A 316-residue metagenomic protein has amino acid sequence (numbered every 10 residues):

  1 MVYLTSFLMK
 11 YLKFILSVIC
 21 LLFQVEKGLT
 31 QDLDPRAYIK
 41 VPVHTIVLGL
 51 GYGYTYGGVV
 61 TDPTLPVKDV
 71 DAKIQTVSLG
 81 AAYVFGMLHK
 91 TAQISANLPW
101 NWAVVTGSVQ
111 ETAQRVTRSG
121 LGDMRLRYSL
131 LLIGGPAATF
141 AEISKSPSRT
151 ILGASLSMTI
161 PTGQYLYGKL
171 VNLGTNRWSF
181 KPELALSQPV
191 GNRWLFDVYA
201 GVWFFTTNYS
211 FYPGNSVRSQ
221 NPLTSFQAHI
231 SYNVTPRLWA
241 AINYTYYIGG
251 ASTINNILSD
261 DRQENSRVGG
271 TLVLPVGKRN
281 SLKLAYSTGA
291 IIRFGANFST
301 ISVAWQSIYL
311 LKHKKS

Functional and structural regions predicted by a protein language model:
H44-I46, D71-L79, S119-L126, S148-T150 (+4 more regions): Residues that define the transmembrane beta-barrel architecture of outer-membrane proteins
I46-L48, A92-A96, L126, T150-L156 (+5 more regions): Transmembrane beta-strands of outer-membrane beta-barrel proteins
L50-Y52, L79-Y83, L126-L132, L156 (+6 more regions): Residues on the lipid-exposed face of transmembrane beta-strands in outer-membrane beta-barrel proteins
Y52-G58, L98-V104, L132, M158-Q164 (+4 more regions): Transmembrane beta-strands of outer-membrane beta-barrel pores
T55-T76, Q114, Y167-V171: Surface-exposed strand-loop-strand hairpins of Gram-negative outer-membrane beta-barrel proteins
G58-V59, L88-A92, G135-P136, R193-F196 (+3 more regions): Repeated loop/turn-to-beta-strand initiation elements of outer-membrane beta-barrel proteins
W102-P213, V217-S219, D261: Outer-membrane pore/translocation modules
S216-S316: Outer membrane beta-barrel transmembrane domains
